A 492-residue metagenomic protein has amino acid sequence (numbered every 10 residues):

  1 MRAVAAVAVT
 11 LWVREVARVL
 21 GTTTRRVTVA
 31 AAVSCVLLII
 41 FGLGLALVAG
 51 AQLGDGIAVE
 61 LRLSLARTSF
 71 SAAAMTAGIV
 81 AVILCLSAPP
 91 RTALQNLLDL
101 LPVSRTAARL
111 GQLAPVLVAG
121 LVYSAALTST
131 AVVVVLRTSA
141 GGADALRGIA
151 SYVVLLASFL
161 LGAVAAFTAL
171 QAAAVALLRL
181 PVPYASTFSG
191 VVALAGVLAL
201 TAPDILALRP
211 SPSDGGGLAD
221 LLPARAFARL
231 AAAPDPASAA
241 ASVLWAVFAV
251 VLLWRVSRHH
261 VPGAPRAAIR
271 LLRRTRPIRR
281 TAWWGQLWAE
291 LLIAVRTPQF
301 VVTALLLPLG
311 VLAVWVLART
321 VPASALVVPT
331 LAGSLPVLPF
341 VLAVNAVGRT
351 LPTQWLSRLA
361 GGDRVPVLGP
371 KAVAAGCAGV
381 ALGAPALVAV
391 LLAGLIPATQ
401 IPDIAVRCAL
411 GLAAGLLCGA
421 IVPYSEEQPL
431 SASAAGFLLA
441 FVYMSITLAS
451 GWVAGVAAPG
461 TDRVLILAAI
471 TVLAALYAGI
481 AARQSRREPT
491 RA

Functional and structural regions predicted by a protein language model:
M1-Q95, R105-Q354, R364-A492: Hydrophobic alpha-helical transmembrane segments of membrane proteins
S357-L359: Catalytic phosphate/nucleotide-handling subdomain of diverse soluble enzymes
